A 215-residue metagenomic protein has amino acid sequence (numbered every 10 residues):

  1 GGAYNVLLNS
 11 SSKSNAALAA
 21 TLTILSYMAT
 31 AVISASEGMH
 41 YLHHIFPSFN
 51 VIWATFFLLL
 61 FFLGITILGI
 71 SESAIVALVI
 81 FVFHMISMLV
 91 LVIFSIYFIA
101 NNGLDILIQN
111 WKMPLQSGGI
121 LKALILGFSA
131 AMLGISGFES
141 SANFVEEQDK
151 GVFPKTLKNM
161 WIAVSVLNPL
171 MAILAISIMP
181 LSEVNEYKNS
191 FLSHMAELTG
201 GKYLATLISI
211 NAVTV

Functional and structural regions predicted by a protein language model:
G1-L59, S209-V213: Hydrophobic transmembrane alpha-helices that form the core helical bundles of multi-pass secondary transporters
T23, F81, L157-I162, A212-V215: Transmembrane helix-bundle signature of multi-pass membrane transporters/permeases
Y27, G38-Y41, I45, I67-I70 (+2 more regions): Transmembrane helix-loop junctions and nearby membrane-interface residues
M28-A35, L63, A74, A131-I135 (+3 more regions): Transmembrane alpha-helical segments of multi-pass membrane transport proteins and ion-pumping complexes
A54-N101, L157-M160: Membrane-interface loop-to-helix entry segments
G69-L78, F138-L167: Hydrophobic, small-residue-rich membrane helices and short re-entrant helix-turn-helix hairpins that build
V82-N143, M160-V166, I176-T199: Helix-loop-helix junctions that connect adjacent transmembrane segments in multi-pass membrane transporters
N143, K202-V215: Long hydrophobic segments that form regular secondary structure
